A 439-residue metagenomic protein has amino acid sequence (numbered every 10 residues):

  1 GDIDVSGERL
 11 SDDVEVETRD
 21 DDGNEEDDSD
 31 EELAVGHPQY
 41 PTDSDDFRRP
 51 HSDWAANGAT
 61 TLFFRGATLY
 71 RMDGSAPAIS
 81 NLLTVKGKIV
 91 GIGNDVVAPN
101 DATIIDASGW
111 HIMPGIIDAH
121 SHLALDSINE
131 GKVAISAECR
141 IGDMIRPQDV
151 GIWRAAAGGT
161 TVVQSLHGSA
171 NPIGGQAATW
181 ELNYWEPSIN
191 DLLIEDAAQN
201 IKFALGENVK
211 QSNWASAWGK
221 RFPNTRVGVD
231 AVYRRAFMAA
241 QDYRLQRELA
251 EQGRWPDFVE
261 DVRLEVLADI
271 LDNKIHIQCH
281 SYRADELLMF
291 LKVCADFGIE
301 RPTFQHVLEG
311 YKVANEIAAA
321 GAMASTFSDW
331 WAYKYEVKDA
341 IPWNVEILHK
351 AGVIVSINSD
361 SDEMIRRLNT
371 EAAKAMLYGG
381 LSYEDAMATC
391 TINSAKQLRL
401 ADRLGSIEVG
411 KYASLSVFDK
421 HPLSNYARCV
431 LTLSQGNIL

Functional and structural regions predicted by a protein language model:
G1-G36, Y40: Beta-sheet ligand-binding and adhesion/scaffold domains
E17-R19, N24-D27, A156-R301: Polyanionic/metal-chelating signatures
S52-D53, I128-E130, A134-C139, H276 (+5 more regions): His/Asp/Glu-enriched, well-ordered alpha-helical/loop segment that forms or immediately abuts the divalent-metal
T60-L62, A98-G142: Replace "His-x-His-based motif
A67, L82, G87, G109 (+10 more regions): Divalent metal-coordination and catalytic microenvironments
L69, G74-M113: Histidine-rich, glycine-flanked metal-binding segment
E130-I145, L182, E186, K202-A204 (+2 more regions): Active-site gating loops and adjacent loop-to-helix segments of metal-dependent hydrolytic enzymes
R140-G142, L166, R244-I341, S356 (+4 more regions): Active-site core of metal-dependent hydrolases
